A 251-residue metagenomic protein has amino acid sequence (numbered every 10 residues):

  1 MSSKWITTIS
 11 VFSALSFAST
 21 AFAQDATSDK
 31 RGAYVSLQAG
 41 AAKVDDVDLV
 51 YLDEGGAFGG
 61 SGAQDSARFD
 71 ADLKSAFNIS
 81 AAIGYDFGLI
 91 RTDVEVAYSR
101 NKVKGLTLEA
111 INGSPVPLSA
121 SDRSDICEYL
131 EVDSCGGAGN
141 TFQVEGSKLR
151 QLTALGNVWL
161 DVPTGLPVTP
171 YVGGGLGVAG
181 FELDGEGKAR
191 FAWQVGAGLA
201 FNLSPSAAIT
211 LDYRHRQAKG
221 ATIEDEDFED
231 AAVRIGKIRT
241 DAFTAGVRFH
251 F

Functional and structural regions predicted by a protein language model:
M1-R31: Cleavable N-terminal export/targeting peptides
F22-F87, L183, A242-H250: Short glycine/proline- and aromatic-enriched beta-strand/turn motifs that initiate or cap beta-hairpins
Q24-A26, A82-D184, F243-F251: Gram-negative (and chloroplast) outer-membrane scaffold detector with strong preference for beta-barrel transmembrane
D29, F69-S75, E145-R150, G185-F191 (+1 more regions): Replace "Gram-negative outer membrane beta-barrel proteins" with "bacterial and organellar outer membrane beta-barrel
G32, A76-N78, R91, Q151-L155 (+2 more regions): Transmembrane beta-barrel architecture of outer-membrane proteins
S36-G40, E95-A97, G173-G175, D212-R214: Transmembrane beta-strands of outer-membrane beta-barrel proteins
V47-E54, K104-I111, E182-F191, T222-E229: Outer-membrane beta-barrel translocator domains and adjoining extracellular loop/strand segments of Gram-negative
S119-S134, S204-F251: Predominantly the C-terminal beta-signal and adjacent terminal strand-loop region of outer-membrane beta-barrel
